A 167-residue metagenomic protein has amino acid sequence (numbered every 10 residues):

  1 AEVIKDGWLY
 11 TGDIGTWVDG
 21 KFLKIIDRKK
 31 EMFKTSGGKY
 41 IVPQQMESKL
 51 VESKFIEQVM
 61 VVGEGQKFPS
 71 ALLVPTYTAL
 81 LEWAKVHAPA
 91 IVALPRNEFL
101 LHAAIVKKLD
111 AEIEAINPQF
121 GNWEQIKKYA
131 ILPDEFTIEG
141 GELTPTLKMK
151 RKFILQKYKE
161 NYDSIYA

Functional and structural regions predicted by a protein language model:
A1-G12, E47, H87-R96: Conserved ANL (AMP-binding/adenylate-forming) active-site segment centered on the GW(Y/F)…HTG consensus within
A1-T35: Conserved ATP-binding/catalytic segment of the ANL
I14, S53-A79: C-terminal boundary motif of the adenylate-forming
R28, E64-F68, E124-I126: Short Gly/Ser/Thr- and Asp/Glu-enriched loop/turn motifs at secondary-structure junctions
F33, Q58-M60, E112-A167: Conserved C-terminal "lid"/linker of ANL adenylate-forming enzymes
Y40, K54-Q58, A79-I131: Conserved C-terminal helical docking segment of ANL/AMP-forming enzymes that engages the acyl-acceptor during
Q44-S48, E114: C-terminal module of multi-pass small-molecule transporters
